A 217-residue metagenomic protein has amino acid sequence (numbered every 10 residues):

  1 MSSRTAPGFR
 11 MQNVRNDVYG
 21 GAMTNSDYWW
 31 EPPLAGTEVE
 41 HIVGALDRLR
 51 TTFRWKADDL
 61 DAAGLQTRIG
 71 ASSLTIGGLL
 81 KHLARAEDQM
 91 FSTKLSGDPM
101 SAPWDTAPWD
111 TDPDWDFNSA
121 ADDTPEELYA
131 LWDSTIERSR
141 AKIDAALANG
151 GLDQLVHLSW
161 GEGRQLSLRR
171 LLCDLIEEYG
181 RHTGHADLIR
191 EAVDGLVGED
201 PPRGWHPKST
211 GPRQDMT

Functional and structural regions predicted by a protein language model:
S2-R4: Low-acidity, Ser/Thr- and Arg-rich intrinsically disordered low-complexity segments
A6-F9, N13: Compositionally biased, low-complexity intrinsically disordered regions
R15-G20, T24-E31, V39-D114, L155-T217: Short, contiguous alpha-helical
P113-Q154, S167-G180: Acidic/histidine-rich alpha-helical segments that form the ligand environment of transition-metal centers
